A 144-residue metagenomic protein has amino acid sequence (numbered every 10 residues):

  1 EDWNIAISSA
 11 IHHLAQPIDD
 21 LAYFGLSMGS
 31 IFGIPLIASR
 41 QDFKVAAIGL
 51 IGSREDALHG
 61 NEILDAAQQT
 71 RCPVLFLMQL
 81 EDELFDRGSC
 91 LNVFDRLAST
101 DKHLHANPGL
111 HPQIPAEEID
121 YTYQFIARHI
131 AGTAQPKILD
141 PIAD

Functional and structural regions predicted by a protein language model:
E1-L14: Alpha/beta-hydrolase active-site loop
A15-S27: Alpha/beta-hydrolase fold nucleophile elbow
S30-Q41, V93: Short glycine-enriched nucleophile-adjacent loop and the immediately C-terminal alpha-helix near the catalytic center
E55, L80-F85, P112-Q113: Acidic catalytic loop of the alpha/beta-hydrolase fold
G60-I63, C72, D86-D95: Short alpha-helix in the alpha/beta-hydrolase fold that links the catalytic acid
T70, F76-M78, D82: Short beta-strand/loop motif that positions the catalytic acidic residue of the alpha/beta-hydrolase fold
D95-I114, I119: Catalytic histidine neighborhood in serine/cysteine hydrolases with alpha/beta-hydrolase-type architecture
P108, P115-D144: Catalytic active-site module of serine/aspartate enzymes centered on a nucleophile-bearing elbow/loop
